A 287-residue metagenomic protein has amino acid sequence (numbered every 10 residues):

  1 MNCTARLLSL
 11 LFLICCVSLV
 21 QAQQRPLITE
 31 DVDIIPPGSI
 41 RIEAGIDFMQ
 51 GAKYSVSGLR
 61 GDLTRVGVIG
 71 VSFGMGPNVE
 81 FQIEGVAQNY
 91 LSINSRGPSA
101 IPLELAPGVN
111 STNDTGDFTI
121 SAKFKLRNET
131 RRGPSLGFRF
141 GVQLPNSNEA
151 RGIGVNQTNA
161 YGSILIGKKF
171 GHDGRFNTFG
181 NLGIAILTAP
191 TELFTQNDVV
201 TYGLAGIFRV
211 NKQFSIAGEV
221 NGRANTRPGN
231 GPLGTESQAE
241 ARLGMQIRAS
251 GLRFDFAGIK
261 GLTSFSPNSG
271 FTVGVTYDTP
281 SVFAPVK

Functional and structural regions predicted by a protein language model:
M1-S9: Bacterial N-terminal signal peptides that target proteins for export
L8-S18: Bacterial N-terminal signal peptides
A22-K287: Transmembrane beta-barrel domains of Gram-negative outer membranes and organellar outer membranes
